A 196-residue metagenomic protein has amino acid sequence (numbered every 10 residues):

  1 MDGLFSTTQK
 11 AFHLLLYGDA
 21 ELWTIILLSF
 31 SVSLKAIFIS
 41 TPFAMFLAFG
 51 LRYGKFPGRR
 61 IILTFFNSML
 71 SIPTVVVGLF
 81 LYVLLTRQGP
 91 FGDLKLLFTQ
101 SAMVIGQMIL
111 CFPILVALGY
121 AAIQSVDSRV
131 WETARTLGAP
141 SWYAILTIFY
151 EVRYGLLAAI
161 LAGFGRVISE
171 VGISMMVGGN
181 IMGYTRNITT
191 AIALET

Functional and structural regions predicted by a protein language model:
D2-T7, L16-Q124, I148-V171: Membrane-water interface segments at the C-terminal ends of transmembrane alpha-helices in multi-pass inner-membrane
L15-Y17, M175-T196: Interhelical loop and adjacent transmembrane-helix boundary motif in polytopic membrane transport permeases
A20, F56, A139, M182-G183: Short, surface-exposed acidic/glycine-rich loop or hinge patches that mediate macromolecular interfaces
F98-S101, V126, V130, I181 (+1 more regions): Short, conserved glycine- and acidic-residue-centered signature motifs in active-site or ligand-binding loops
V126, E132-V152: Short helix-to-coil transition segments within interhelical loops that connect adjacent transmembrane helices
